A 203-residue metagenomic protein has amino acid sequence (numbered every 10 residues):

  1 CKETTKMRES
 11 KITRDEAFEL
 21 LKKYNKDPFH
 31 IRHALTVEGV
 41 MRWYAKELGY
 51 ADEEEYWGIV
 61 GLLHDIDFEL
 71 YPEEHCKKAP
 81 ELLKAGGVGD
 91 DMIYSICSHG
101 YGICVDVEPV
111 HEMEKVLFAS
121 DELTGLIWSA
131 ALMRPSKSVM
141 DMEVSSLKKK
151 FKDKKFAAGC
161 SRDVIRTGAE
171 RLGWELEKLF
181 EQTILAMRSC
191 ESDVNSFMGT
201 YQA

Functional and structural regions predicted by a protein language model:
C1-K6: Short, Lys/Arg-enriched N-terminal segments with co-localized hydrophobic residues within the first ~10-30 amino acids
M7-Y71: Acidic/His-rich, divalent-metal-binding segments that scaffold phosphate/diphosphate chemistry
I12, E16, R32-T36, E74 (+7 more regions): Conserved active-site and cofactor/substrate-binding residues in soluble primary-metabolism enzymes
F18, K22, L35-R42, K77-P80 (+4 more regions): Predominant activation on well-ordered alpha-helical scaffold segments within soluble catalytic domains
K22, R42, K46, K84 (+2 more regions): Short polybasic/polar patches that bind polyanions
K46, W128-A131, S192, S196-G199: Charged/polar positions within long, soluble alpha-helices
Y50-F156, R166: Divalent metal-dependent catalytic cores for phosphoryl transfer on phosphate-bearing substrates
M142, S146-A203: A structured, mid-to-C-terminal "fold-capping" secondary-structure block
